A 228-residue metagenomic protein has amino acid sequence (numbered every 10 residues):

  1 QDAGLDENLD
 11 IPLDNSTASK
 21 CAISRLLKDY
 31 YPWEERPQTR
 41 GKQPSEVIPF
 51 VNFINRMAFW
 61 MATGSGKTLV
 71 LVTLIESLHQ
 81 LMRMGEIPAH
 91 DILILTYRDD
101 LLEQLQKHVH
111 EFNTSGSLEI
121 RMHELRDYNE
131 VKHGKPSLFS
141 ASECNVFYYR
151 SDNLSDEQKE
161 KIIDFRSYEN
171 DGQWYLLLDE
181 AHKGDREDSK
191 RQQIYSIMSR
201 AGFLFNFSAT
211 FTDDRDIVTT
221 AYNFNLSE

Functional and structural regions predicted by a protein language model:
Q1-D29, G116: Internal, charge-rich low-complexity segments
S24-F50: Pre-Walker A adenine-sensing motif
I48-L74: Walker A/P-loop
N52-I54, M84-H90, S142, E169-D171: Short helix-terminating capping/connector loops at secondary-structure junctions
R56-S65, D91-R98, V146-Y149, W174-D179 (+1 more regions): Extended hydrophobic secondary-structure segments that form protein cores and membrane-embedded regions
V70, G85-N113: Conserved Walker A/P-loop ATP-binding site and its immediately adjacent core in helicase/helicase-like ATPase domains
L71-R83, K107, Y148-E228: Signature of the SF2 helicase/ATPase Hel1-core->accessory helical subdomain module
G116-K159: Inter-Walker segment of RecA-like/P-loop motor cores
